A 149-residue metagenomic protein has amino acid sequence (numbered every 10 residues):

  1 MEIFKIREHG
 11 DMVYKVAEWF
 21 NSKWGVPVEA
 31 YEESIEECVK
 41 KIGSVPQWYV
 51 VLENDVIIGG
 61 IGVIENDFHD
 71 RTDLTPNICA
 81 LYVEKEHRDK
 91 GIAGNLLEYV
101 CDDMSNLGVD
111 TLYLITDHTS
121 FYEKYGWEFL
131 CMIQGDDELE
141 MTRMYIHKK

Functional and structural regions predicted by a protein language model:
M1-V16: A short beta-loop-alpha structural element at the N-terminal edge of CoA-dependent acyl/N-acetyltransferase catalytic
G25-L52: Active-site rim helix/loop that mediates acceptor-substrate recognition in acyltransferases
P46, L139-M144: Short hydrophobic/aromatic beta-strand or adjacent loop that forms the aromatic wall/cage of a ligand/substrate-binding
V50, V56-N66, N77, Y82: Conserved beta-strand in the GNAT
L52-N54, H147-K149: Active-site beta-strand termini and strand-to-loop segments that position acidic
F68-T75, C79-A80, K85, K90: Helix-adjacent hinge/juxtasegments
V83, D89-D102: Conserved acetyl-CoA-binding loop-helix of GNAT-fold acetyltransferases
N106, D110, T116-E140: Conserved active-site alpha-helix within GNAT-family acetyltransferase domains
